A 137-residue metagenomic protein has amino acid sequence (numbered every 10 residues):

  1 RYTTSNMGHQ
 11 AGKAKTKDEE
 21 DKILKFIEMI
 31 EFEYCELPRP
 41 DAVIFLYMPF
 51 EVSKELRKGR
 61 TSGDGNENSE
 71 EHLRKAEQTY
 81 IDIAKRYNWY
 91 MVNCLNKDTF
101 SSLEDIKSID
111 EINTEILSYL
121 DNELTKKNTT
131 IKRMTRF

Functional and structural regions predicted by a protein language model:
R1: Walker B catalytic acidic pair
T4-Q78: A glycine- and Lys/Arg-enriched "phosphate-lid" helix/loop adjacent to the NTP-binding pocket of small-molecule kinases
E51-F137: NTP-dependent small-molecule kinase module
